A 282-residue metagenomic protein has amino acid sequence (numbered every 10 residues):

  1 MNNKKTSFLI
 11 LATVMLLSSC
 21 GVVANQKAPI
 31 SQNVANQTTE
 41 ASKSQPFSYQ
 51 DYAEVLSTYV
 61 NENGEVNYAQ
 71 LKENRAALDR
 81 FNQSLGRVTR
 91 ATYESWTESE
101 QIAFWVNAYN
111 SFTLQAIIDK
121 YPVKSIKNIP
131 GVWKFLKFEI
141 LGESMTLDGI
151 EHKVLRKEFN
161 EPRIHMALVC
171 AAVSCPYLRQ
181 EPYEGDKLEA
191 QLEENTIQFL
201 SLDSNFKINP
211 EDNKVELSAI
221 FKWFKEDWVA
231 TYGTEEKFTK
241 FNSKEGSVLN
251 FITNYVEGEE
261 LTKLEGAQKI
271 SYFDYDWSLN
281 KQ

Functional and structural regions predicted by a protein language model:
M1-L9: Bacterial N-terminal signal peptides that target proteins for export
T13-V14: Residue-level signal for mature regions of secreted extracellular proteins and peptides
L17-S19: C-terminal motif of bacterial Sec signal peptides marking the signal peptidase cleavage site
V22-S95, S99-V106, N110-Q282: Interaction/scaffold regions that mediate signaling and macromolecular assembly across diverse proteins
